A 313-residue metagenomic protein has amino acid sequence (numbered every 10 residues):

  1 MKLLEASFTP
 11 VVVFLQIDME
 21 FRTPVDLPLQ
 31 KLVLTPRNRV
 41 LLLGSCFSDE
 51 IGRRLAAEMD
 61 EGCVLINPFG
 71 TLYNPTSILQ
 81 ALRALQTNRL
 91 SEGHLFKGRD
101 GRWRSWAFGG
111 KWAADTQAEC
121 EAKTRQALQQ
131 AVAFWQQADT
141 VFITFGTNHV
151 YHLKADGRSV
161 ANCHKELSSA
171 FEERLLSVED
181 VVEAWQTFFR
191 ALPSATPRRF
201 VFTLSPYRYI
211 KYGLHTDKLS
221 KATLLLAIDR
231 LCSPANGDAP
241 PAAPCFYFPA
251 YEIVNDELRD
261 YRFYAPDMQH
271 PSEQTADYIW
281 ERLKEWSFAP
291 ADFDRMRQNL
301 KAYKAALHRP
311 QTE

Functional and structural regions predicted by a protein language model:
M1-L4, A235: Generic cytosolic/nucleocytoplasmic N-terminal low-complexity/intrinsically disordered segments
L3-S7, P241: Short, often N-terminal, low-complexity regions that either remain intrinsically disordered or form a short helix
S7-T9, V13-L15: Generic short amphipathic/hydrophobic targeting helices enriched at N-termini, encompassing Sec-type signal peptides
F14-E313: Extracellular glycan-modifying ectodomains
